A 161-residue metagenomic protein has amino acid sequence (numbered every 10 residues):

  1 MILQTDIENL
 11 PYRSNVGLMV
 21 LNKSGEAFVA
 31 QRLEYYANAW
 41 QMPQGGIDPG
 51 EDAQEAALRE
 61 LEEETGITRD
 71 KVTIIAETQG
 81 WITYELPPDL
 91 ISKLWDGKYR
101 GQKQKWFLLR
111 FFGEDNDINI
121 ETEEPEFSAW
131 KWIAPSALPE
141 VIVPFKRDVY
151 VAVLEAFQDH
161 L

Functional and structural regions predicted by a protein language model:
M1-L21, D96-G97: Acidic, metal-coordinating catalytic segment for phosphate/diphosphate chemistry, firing primarily on the Nudix
E26-A27: Entry beta-strands of beta-propeller and related beta-repeat scaffolds
L33, G46: Residue-level signal for short, function-critical loop segments
Y35-N38: A conserved beta-turn-beta hairpin within the catalytic core of GNAT-like acetyltransferases that forms part
Q41-P43: A short gly/proline-enriched turn/hairpin at secondary-structure junctions
I47-P144: Unchanged
P135-L161: Charged phosphate-binding loop/patch that engages nucleotide di/tri-phosphates or the phosphate backbone of nucleic
